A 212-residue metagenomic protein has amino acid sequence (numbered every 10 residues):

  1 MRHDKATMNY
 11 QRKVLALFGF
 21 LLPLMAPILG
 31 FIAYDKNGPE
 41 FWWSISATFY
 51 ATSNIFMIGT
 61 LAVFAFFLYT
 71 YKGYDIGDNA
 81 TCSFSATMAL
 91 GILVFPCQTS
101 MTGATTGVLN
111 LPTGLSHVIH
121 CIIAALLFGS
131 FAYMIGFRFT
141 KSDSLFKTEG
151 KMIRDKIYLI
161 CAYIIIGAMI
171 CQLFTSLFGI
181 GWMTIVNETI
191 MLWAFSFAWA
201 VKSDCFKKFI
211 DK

Functional and structural regions predicted by a protein language model:
H3-F20, G77-S83, D155-A162: Alpha-helical transmembrane segments and their helix-start/interface "positive-inside/aromatic belt" motifs in integral
G19-N37: Alpha-helical transmembrane segments of multi-pass membrane proteins
G19-P23, F56-F67, A125-I135, M191-D204: Hydrophobic cores of alpha-helical transmembrane segments in multi-pass inner/ER membrane proteins, independent
I32-D35, M101-T102, Q172-I180: Juxtamembrane "helix-exit" motif on the non-cytosolic side of transmembrane helices
E40-M57, D75-S85, T106-G129: Transmembrane alpha-helix entry/boundary detector in multi-pass membrane proteins
T70-T81, D143-I153: Membrane-interface helix-boundary motifs at transmembrane edges
T87-D155: Membrane-proximal helix-loop-helix units in multi-pass membrane proteins
I164-K212: C-terminal transmembrane-bundle signature of multipass membrane proteins, characterized by strong activation on
